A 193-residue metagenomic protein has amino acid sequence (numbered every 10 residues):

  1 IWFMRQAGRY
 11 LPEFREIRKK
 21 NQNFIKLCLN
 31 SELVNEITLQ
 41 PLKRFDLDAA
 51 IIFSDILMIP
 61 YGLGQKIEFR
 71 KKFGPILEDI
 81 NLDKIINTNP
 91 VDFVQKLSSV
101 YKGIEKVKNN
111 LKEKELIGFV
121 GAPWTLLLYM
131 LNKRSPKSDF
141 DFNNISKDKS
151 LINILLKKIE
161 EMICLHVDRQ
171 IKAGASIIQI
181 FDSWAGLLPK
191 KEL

Functional and structural regions predicted by a protein language model:
I1-K71: N-terminal basic, low-complexity leaders that serve as flexible interaction/assembly modules and, when applicable, as
F3-R9, D55-L57, F73, V120-P136: Short glycine-enriched loops at secondary-structure junctions
F14, Q65-L77, M130-D141: Short, flexible, mixed-charge acidic loops at enzyme active sites
K20-F24, L82-D92, I145-I152: Short glycine/proline- and acidic residue-enriched helix-loop micro-motifs that form flexible lids or anion-recognition
K26-N30, F93-K96, L155-L156: Short, flexible loop segments at the rims of nucleotide/cofactor-binding pockets, characterized by
K72-N110: A gly/proline- and charged-residue-enriched helix-loop-helix capping module
K96-L193: Active-site loop segments of alpha/beta catalytic cores
